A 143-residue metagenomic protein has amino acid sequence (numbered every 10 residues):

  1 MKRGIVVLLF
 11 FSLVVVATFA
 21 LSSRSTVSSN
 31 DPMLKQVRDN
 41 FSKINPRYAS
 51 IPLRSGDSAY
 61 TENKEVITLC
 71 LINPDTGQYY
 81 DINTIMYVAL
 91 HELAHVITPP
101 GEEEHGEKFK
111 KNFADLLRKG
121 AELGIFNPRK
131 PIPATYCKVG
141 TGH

Functional and structural regions predicted by a protein language model:
K2, V6-Y80, P100-H143: Metalloprotease/metallohydrolase-associated module, dominated by Zn2+-dependent proteases
Y87-P100: Active-site recognition of the HExxH zinc-binding catalytic motif
